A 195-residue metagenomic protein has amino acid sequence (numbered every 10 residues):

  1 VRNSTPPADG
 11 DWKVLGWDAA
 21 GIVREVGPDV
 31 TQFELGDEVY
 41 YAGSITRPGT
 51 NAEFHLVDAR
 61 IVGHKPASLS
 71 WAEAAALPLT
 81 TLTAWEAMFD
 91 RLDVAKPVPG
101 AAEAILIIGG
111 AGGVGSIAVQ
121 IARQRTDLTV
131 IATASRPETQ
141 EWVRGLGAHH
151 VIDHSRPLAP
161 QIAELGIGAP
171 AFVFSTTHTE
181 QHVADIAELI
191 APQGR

Functional and structural regions predicted by a protein language model:
R2-T46: Glycine-rich beta-strand-centered segment in the early N-terminal region that forms part of a ligand/cofactor-binding
W17, Q32, A42-G109: NAD(P)H dinucleotide-binding glycine-rich loop of Rossmann-like/cofactor-binding domains, especially the beta1-alpha1
G27, L56, P78, G109 (+2 more regions): Conserved residues at beta->alpha junctions
E38-Y41, L128-T133, I186: Active-site-proximal beta-strands of protease catalytic cores
V39, I105, V173: Receiver (REC) domain switch-region micro-motif
A75-R156, Q193: Mid-domain Rossmann-like dinucleotide-binding core that forms the NAD(H)/NADP(H) cofactor-binding site
K96-P99, L146, H150-R195: Glycine-rich cofactor phosphate-binding loops and adjacent beta1-alpha1 units of small-molecule cofactor enzyme domains
